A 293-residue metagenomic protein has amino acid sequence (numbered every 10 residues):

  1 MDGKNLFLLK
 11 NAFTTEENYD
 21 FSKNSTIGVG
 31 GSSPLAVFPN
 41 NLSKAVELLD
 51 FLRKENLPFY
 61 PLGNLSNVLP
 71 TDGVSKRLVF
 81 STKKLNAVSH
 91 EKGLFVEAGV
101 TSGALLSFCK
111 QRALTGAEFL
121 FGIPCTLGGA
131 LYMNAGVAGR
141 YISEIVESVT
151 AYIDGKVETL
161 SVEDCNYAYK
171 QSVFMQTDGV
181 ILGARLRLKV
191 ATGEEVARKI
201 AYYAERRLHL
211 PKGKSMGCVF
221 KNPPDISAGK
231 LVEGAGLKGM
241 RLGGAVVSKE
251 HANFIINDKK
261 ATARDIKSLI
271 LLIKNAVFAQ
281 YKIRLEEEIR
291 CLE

Functional and structural regions predicted by a protein language model:
D2-L127: Anion-binding (especially nucleotide phosphate/pyrophosphate-binding) glycine-rich loop and adjoining beta-alpha core
D20, R53, I142-E144, M240: Short solvent-exposed loop/turn micro-motifs enriched in small/polar/acidic residues
K23, V68, Y152-E293: Phosphate/pyrophosphate- and phosphate-bearing ligand-binding catalytic cores of soluble enzymes
G30-G31, L35-L42, L69-A87, Y132-E163 (+1 more regions): Structural signature of FAD isoalloxazine-binding scaffolds in flavoprotein oxidoreductases
E55, L62-N64, I145, G213-K214 (+1 more regions): Short, basic and Ser/Thr-rich N-terminal targeting/leader segments
G128, N134-V137, K199-I200: An N-terminal domain-start capping segment
